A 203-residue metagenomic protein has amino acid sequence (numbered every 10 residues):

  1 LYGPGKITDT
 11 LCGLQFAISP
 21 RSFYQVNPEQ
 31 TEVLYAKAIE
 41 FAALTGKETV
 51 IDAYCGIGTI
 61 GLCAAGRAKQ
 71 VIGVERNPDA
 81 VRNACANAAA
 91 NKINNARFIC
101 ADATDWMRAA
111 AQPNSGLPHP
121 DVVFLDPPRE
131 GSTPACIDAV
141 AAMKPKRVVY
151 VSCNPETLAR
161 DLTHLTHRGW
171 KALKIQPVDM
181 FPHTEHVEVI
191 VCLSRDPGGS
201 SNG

Functional and structural regions predicted by a protein language model:
L1-G203: Rossmann-like S-adenosyl-L-methionine
